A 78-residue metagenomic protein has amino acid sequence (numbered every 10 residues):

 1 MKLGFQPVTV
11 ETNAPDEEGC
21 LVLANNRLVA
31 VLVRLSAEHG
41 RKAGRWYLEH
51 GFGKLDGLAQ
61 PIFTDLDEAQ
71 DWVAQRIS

Functional and structural regions predicted by a protein language model:
M1-R27, L55: Negatively charged, low-complexity tracts enriched in Asp/Glu with abundant Ser/Thr
K2, C20, V31-R34, Y47 (+1 more regions): Acidic/proline-rich low-complexity IDRs
V10, P15-E17, L48, T64-D67: Intrinsic disorder/low-complexity signal
E11-N13, N25, L32, D65 (+1 more regions): Compositionally biased, intrinsically disordered low-complexity segments
A30-L58, R76-S78: Short aromatic-glycine-(Arg/Gly/Cys) micro-motifs in beta-strand/loop hairpins
P61-S78: A short, charged, amphipathic alpha-helix used as a generic interaction element across diverse proteins
